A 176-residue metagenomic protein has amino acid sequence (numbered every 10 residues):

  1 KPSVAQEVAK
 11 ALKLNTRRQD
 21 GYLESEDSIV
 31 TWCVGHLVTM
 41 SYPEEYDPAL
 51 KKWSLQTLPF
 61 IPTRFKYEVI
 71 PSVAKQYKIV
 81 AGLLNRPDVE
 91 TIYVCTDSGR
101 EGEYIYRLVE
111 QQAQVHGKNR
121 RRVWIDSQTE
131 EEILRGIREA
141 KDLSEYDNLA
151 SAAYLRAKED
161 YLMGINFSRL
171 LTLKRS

Functional and structural regions predicted by a protein language model:
P2-L173: Intrinsically disordered, low-complexity regulatory segments
